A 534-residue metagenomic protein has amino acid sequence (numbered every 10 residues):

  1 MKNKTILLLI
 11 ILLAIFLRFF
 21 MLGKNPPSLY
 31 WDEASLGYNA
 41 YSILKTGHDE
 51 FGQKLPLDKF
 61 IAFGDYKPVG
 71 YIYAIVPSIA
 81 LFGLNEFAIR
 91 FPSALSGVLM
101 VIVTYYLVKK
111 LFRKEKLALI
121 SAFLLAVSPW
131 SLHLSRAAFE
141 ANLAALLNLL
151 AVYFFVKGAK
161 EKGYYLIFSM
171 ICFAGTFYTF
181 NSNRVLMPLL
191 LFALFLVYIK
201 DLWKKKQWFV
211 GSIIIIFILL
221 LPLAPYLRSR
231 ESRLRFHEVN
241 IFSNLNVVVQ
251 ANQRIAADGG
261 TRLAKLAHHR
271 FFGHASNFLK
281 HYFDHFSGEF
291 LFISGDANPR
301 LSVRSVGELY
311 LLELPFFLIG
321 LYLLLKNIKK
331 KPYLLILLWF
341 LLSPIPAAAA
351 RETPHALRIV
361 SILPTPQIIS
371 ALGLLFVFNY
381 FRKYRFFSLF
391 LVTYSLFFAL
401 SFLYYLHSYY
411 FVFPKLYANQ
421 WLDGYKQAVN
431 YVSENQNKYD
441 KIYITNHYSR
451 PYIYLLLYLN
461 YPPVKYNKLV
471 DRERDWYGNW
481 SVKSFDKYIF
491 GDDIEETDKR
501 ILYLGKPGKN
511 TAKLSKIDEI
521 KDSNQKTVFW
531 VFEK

Functional and structural regions predicted by a protein language model:
M1-K2, K326, V377-F397: Intrinsic disorder/low-complexity segments
K2-Q253, G260-A267, F272, N277 (+1 more regions): Membrane-integral, polyisoprenol-dependent glycosyltransferases of the GT-C/oligosaccharyltransferase superfamily
K45-H48, G52, V249-G259, Y425-Y448: Short extracytoplasmic
K59, V303, G307, F390 (+4 more regions): Membrane-proximal, lumen/periplasm-facing interface regions of secretory-pathway glyco- and lipid-modifying enzymes
S135, M187-P188, I453-Y454, A512-S515: Short glycine-/acidic-enriched loop or helix-start segments at secondary-structure transitions that form or flank
H269, S408, K441: Basic, amphipathic alpha-helical/coil surface patches used to engage anionic, phosphate-bearing ligands and membranes
K426, Q436-R450, Y458-K534: Luminal/periplasmic acceptor-recognition loop/helix of membrane-associated glycosyltransferases
